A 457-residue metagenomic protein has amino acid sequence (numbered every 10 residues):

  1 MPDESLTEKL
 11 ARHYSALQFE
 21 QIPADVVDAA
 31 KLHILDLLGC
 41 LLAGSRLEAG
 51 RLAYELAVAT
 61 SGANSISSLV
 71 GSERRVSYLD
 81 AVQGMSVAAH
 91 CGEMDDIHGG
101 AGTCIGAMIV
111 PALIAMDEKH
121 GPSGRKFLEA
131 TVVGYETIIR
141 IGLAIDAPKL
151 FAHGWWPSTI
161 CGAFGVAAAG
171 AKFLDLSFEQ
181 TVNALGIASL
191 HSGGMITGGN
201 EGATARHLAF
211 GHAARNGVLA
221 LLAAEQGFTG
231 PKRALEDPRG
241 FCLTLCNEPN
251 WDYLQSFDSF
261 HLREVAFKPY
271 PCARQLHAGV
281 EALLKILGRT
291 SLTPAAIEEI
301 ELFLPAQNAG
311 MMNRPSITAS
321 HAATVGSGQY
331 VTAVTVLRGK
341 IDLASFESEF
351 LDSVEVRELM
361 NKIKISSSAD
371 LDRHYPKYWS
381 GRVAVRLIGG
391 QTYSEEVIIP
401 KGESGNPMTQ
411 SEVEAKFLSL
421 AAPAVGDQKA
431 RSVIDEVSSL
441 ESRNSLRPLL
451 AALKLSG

Functional and structural regions predicted by a protein language model:
M1-I105, N200-R215, L222-G457: Terminal-appendage/accessory-domain detector
H33-C40, L113, C161-K172, T332: Hydrophobic mid-domain F-helix/FG-region of cytochrome P450s
A89-I141, I145: Hydrophobic alpha-helical hairpins/lids featuring a short glycine-rich hinge
A107-I114, G162-A169, A214-V218, L276-A278: Well-ordered alpha-helical segments within folded domains of soluble proteins
V110-P111, L128, Y135, A152-H153 (+2 more regions): Active-site-proximal gating segment of KS-fold condensing enzymes and close homologs
H120-K126, L143-G154, G165-A184, I196-H207 (+2 more regions): Active-site cavity-forming subdomains of large catalytic enzyme subunits
T131, Y135, V182-L185, R431-D435: Short, well-structured alpha-helical segments that form the helix of a local strand-helix-strand
I187-M195: Flexible glycine/proline-rich, aromatic-decorated loop/lid segments
